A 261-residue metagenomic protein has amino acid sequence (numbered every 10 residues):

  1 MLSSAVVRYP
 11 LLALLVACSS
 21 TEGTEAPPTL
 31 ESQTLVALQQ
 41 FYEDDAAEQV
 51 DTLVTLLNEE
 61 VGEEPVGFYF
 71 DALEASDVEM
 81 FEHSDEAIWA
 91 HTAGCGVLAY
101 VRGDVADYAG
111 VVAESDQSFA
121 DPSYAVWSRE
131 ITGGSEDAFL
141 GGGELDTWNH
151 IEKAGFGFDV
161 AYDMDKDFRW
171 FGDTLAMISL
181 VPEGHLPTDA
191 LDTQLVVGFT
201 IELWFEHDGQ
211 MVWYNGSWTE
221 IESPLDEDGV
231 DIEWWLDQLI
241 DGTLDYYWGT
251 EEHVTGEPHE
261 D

Functional and structural regions predicted by a protein language model:
S3-A13: Sec-dependent signal peptide recognition, specifically the positively charged N-region followed immediately by
V16-A17: C-terminal motif of bacterial Sec signal peptides marking the signal peptidase cleavage site
T21-A26: Cellulosome-associated attachment modules in secreted, modular CAZymes
P27-D261: Eukaryotic helix-grip
